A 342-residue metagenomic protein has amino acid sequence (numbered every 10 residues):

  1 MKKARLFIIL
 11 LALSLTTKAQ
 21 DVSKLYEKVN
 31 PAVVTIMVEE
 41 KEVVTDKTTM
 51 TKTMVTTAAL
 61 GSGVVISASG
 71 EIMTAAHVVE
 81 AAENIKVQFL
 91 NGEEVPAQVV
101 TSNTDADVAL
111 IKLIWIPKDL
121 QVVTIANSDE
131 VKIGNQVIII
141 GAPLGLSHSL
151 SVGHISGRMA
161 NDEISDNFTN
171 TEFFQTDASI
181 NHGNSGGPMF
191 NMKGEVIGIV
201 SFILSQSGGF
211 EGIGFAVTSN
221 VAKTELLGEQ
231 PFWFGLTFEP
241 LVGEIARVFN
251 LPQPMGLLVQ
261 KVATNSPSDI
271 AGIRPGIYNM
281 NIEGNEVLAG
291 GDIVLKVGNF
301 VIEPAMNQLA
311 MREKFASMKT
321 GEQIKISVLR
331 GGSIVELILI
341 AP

Functional and structural regions predicted by a protein language model:
K2-I9: Sec-dependent signal peptide recognition, specifically the positively charged N-region followed immediately by
I9-K18: Hydrophobic h-region of N-terminal signal peptides that target proteins for export in Gram-negative bacteria
A19-V248, Q253-M255, T264, Q308-R312 (+1 more regions): Serine-dependent protease modules
E94, I334-E336: A structural signal for beta-strand boundary/capping segments at domain termini and interdomain linkers
A126, K132, R274-I277, A289-G290 (+1 more regions): Residue-level recognition of short, solvent-exposed, well-ordered loop/turn junctions that link secondary-structure
S156, I340-P342: Short beta-strand edge segments in extracellular beta-sheet folds
S179, G228-K296, F300-A310, E336-I338: PDZ/PDZ-like groove recognition
